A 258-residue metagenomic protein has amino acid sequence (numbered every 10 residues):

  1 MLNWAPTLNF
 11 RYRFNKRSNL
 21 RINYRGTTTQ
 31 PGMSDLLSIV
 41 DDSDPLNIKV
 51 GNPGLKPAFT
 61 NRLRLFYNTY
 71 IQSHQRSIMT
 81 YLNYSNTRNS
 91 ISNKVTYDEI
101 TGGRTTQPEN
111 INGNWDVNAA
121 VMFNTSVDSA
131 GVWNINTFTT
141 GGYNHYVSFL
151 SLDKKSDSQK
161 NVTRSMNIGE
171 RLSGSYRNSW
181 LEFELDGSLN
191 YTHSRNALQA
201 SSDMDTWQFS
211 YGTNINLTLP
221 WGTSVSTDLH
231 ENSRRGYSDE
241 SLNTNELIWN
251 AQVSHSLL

Functional and structural regions predicted by a protein language model:
M1-L258: Exposed, low-structure sequence patches enriched in small/polar residues
